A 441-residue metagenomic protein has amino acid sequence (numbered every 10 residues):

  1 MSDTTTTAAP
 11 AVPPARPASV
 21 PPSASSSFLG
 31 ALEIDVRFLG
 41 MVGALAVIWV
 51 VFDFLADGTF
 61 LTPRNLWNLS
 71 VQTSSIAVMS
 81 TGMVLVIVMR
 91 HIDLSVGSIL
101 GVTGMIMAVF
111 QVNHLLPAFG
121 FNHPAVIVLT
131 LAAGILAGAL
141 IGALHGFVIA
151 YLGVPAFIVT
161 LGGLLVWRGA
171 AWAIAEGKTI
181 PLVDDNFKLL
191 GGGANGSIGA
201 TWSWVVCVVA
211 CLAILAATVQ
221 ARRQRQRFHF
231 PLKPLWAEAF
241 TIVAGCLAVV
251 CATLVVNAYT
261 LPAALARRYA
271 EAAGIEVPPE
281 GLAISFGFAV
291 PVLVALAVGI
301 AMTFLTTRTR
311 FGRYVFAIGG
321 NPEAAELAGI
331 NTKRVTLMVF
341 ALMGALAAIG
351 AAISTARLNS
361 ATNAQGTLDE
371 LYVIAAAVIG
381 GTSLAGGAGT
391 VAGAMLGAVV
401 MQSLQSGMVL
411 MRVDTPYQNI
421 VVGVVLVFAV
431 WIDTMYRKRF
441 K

Functional and structural regions predicted by a protein language model:
S2-V50, K178-T179, A213-N257, L327-R334 (+2 more regions): Cytosolic-side transmembrane-helix boundaries in multi-pass membrane proteins
V12-V78, H114-L129, F228-L232, E280-I284: Membrane-interfacial amphipathic/re-entrant helices at transmembrane-helix boundaries
I48-L55, T59-H114, L140-F157, W172 (+4 more regions): Single transmembrane alpha-helix segments in multi-pass membrane proteins
D57-N68, W172-E176, V256-V292, T303-G312 (+1 more regions): Inter-helical junctions in multi-pass inner-membrane proteins, predominant in energy-converting antiporter-like
P117-G163, L215-A221, L396-G397: Alpha-helical transmembrane segments within multi-pass membrane transporters and channels
G169-A301, N363, K441: Transmembrane helix-bundle core of multi-pass membrane transporters and related energy-transducing complexes
Q220-L235, T260, A301-F340: Membrane-helix/interface signature in polytopic inner-membrane proteins
F340-A351, R357-V422: Transmembrane alpha-helical segments in multi-pass inner-membrane proteins
